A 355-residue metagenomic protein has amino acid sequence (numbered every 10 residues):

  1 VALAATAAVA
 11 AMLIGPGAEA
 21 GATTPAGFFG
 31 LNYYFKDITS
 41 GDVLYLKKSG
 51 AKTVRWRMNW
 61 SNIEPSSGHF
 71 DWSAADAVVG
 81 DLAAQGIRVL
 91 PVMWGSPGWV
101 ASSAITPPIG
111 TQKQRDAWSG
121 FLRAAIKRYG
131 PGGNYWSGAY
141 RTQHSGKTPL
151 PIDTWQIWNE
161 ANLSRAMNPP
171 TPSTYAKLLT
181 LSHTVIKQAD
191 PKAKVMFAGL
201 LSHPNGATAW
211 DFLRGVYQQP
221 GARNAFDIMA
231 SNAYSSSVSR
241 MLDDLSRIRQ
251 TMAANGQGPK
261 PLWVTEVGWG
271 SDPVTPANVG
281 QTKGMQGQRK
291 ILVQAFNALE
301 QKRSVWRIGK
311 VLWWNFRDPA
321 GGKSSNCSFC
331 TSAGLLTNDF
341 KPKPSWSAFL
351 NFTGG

Functional and structural regions predicted by a protein language model:
V1-G21: Secretory targeting and sorting signals
G21-T53, R57: Boundary/entry segment of secreted carbohydrate-active catalytic domains
G27-Y33, V54-W56, V89-M93, D153-I157 (+4 more regions): Hydrophobic faces of well-ordered beta-strands that scaffold small-molecule active sites in alpha/beta enzyme cores
L31-D42, W60-S73, W99-V100, N162-R165 (+4 more regions): Acidic-and-aromatic substrate-binding clefts and catalytic sites of carbohydrate-active enzymes
S40, S119, R123-P151, P170-R289 (+3 more regions): Noncatalytic carbohydrate-binding groove/subsite architecture in carbohydrate-active enzymes
Y45-G206: Substrate-binding cleft and catalytic face of glycoside hydrolase catalytic domains, especially the flexible beta-alpha
P151, Q156, A161, V274-I291 (+1 more regions): Aromatic-rich peripheral "rim/lid" segments of glycoside hydrolase catalytic domains that contact and position glycan
